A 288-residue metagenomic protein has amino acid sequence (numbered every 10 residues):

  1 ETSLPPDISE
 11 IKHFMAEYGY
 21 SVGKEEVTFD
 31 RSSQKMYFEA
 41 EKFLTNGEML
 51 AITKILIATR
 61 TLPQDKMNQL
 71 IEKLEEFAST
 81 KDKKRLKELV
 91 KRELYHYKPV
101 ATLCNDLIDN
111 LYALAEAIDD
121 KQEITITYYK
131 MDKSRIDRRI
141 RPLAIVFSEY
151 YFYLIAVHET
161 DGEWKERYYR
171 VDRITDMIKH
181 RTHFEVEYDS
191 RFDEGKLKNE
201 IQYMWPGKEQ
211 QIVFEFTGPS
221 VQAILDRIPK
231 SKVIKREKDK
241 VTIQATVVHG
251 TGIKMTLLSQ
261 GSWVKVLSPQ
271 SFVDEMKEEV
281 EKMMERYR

Functional and structural regions predicted by a protein language model:
E1-I55, K282-R288: Short, basic/aromatic recognition patches that contact phosphate-bearing ligands
E25, S32-Q34, Y150, D172 (+2 more regions): Beta-strand-connecting loop/turn residues
S33, F38-F43, V157-T160, A245-H249: Secondary-structure transition/turn motif
Y37, T125, Y153-I155, T242 (+1 more regions): General beta-strand recognition
E39-Y129: Bulky hydrophobic/aromatic content
L44, K133-I136, G162-W164, V221-I224 (+1 more regions): Short, surface-exposed beta-strand/loop "edge" segments at domain boundaries and coil↔beta transitions
R92-V213: Core beta-strand-centered patch of the WYL/Sm-like small regulatory domain
G195-R288: Polybasic (Lys/Arg-rich)
